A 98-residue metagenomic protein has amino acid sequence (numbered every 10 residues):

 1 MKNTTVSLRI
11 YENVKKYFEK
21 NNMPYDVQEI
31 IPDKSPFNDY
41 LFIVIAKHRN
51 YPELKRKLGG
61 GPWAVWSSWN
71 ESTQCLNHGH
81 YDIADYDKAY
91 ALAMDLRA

Functional and structural regions predicted by a protein language model:
M1, L8, D33, H48 (+2 more regions): Short, intrinsically disordered low-complexity segments
M1-N38: Negatively charged, low-complexity tracts enriched in Asp/Glu with abundant Ser/Thr
S7, V14, D82-A98: A short, charged, amphipathic alpha-helix used as a generic interaction element across diverse proteins
E19-Q28, N50, G59, Q74 (+1 more regions): Short, flexible coil/linker elements and helix-boundary hinge sites characteristic of intrinsically disordered
I30, N50, H80-D82: Compositionally biased, intrinsically disordered low-complexity segments enriched in polar/proline residues
I43-H78: Short aromatic-glycine-(Arg/Gly/Cys) micro-motifs in beta-strand/loop hairpins
